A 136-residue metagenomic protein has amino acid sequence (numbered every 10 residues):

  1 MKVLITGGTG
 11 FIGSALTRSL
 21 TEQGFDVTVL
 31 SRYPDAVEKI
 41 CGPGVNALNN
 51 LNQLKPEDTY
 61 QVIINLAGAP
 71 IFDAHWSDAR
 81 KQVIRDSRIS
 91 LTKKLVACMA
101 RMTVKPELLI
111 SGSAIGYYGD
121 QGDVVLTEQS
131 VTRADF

Functional and structural regions predicted by a protein language model:
V3-Q23: N-terminal Rossmann NAD(P)H-binding glycine-rich loop of SDR-like oxidoreductase domains
T6, Y60-L66, I110-G112: Rossmann-fold scaffold of SDR-type NAD(P)-dependent oxidoreductases
A15-L16, K39, A74-H75, G119-G122: Short glycine-/acidic-enriched loop or helix-start segments at secondary-structure transitions that form or flank
R18-L20, G42-G44, S77-R80, D123-T127: Short, glycine/charged-enriched secondary-structure capping and boundary segments
V27: Short beta-strand element of Class I
L30-P34: N-terminal Rossmann-fold cofactor-binding loop
A36, C41-K94: NAD(P)H-binding glycine-rich loop region in Rossmannoid oxidoreductase-like domains and their noncatalytic homologs
K93-D135: Conserved Rossmann-fold NAD(P)-dependent oxidoreductase catalytic core, especially the SDR/UDP-sugar
